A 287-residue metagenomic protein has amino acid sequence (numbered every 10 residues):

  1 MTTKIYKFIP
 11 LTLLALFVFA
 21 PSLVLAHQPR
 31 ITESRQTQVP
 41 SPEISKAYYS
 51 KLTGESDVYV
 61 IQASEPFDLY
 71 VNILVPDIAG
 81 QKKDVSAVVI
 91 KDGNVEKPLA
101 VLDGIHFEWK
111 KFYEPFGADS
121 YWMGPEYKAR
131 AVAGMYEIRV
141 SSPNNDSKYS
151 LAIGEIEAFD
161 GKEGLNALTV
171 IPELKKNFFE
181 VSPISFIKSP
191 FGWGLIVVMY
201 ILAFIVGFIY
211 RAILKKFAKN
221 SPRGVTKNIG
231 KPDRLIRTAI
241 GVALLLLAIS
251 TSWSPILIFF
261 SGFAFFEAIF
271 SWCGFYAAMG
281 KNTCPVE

Functional and structural regions predicted by a protein language model:
M1-F67: N-terminal pre-first-transmembrane soluble regions of secretory-pathway and organelle membrane proteins
F8-L11, L16, P190, G194 (+6 more regions): Small-residue packing motifs within transmembrane alpha-helices
A15-L23, I209-Y210, F265-G274: Hydrophobic membrane-targeting signal helices
H27-Q36, Y59, V85-G93, Y127-A203 (+1 more regions): C-terminal edge strands of extracellular/lumenal beta-sandwich accessory domains
V58-A79, Y136-S142: Hydrophobic beta-strand segments within beta-rich accessory/binding domains
L69-F112: Mid-chain, structured segments of secreted extracytoplasmic proteins
K110-A131: Beta-sandwich interaction modules
I213-E287: Membrane-interfacial helix-loop segments of redox and metal-homeostasis proteins, especially TM-loop-TM junctions
